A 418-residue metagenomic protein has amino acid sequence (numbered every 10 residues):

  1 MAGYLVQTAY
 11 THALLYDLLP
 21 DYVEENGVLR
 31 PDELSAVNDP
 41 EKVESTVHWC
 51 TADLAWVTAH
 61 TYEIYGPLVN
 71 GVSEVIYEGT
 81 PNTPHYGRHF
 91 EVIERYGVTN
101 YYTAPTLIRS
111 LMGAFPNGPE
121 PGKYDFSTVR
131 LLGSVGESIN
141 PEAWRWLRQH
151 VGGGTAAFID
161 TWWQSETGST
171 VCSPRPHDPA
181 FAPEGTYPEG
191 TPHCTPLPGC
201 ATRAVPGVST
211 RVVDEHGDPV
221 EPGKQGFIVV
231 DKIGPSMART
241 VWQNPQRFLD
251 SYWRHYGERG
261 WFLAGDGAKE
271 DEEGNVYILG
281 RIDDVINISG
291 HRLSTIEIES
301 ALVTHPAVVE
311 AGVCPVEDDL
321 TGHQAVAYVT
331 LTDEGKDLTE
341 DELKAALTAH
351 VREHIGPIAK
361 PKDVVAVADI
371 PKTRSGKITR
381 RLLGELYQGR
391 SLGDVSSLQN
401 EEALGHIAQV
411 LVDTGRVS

Functional and structural regions predicted by a protein language model:
G3, Q7-C50, L54-T99, A114-F115 (+1 more regions): Conserved AMP-binding/adenylation subdomain of ANL enzymes
D53, G136, W163, T202 (+2 more regions): Active-site glycine-centered loops adjacent to acidic/histidine catalytic or metal-binding residues that shape
Y65, V69-V72, T99-T103, M112-P196 (+2 more regions): Gly/Ser/Thr-rich phosphate-binding loop
E94, Y101, G234, R239-Q243 (+4 more regions): AMP-binding/adenylate-forming catalytic core of the ANL superfamily
P183-P188, T195-A204, P219, S251-Y252 (+1 more regions): Short Gly/Pro-enriched turn/cap motifs at secondary-structure boundaries
R203-G207, D218-W253, L293, S391-L392: Conserved ATP/PPi-binding loop(s) of AMP-dependent carboxylate-activating enzymes
G217, P361, V367-Y387: Flexible lysine-rich "adenylation lid" loop at the C-terminal edge of ANL adenylation domains
E340, L386-S418: Acidic/polar alpha-helix N-cap and adjacent early helical turns within long charge-rich amphipathic helices/linkers
